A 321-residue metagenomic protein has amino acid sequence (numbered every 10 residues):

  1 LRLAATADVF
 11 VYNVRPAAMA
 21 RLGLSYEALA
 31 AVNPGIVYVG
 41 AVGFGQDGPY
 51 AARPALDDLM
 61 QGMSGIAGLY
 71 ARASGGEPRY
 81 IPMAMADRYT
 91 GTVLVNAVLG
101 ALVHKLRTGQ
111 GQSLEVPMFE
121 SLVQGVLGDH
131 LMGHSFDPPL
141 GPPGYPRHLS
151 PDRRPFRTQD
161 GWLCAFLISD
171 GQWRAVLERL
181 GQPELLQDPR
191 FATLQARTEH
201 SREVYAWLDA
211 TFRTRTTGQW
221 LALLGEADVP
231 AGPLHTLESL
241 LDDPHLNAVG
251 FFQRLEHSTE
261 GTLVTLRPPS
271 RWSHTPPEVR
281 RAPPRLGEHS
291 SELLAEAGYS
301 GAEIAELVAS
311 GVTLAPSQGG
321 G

Functional and structural regions predicted by a protein language model:
L1-A31, R213: A structured beta-alpha segment of the ubiquitous adenosine-cofactor-binding alpha/beta core
V11, L29, Y38, D57 (+8 more regions): Residue-level signal for nonpolar/aromatic packing positions in well-ordered secondary structure
A20-L163, L167-I168: Active-site-adjacent "lid/gating" segments in soluble enzymes
L131-P142, D243-H257: Short, surface-exposed loop/helix-turn segments at secondary-structure junctions that function as lids/hinges flanking
R147, P151-A227, A231: Aromatic-enriched alpha-helical interface/lid elements that frame and gate functional surfaces
G225-V249: Conserved PLP cofactor-binding pocket of PLP-dependent enzymes
T259-E306: Flexible, small-/acidic-enriched active-site or ligand-binding loops
A302-G321: Amphipathic terminal alpha-helices
